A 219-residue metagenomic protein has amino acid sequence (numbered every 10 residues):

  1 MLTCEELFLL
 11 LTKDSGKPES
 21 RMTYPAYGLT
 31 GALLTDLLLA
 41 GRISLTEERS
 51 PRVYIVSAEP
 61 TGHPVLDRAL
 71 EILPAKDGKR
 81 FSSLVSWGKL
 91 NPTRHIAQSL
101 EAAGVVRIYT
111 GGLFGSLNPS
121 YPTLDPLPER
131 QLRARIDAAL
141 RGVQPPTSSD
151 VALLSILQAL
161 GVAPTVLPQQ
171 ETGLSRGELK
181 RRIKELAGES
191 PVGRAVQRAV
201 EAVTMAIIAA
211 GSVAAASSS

Functional and structural regions predicted by a protein language model:
M1-K89, H95, M205-S219: Short, amphipathic alpha-helical interface elements at domain boundaries that mediate macromolecular binding
I43, V105-V106: Short hydrophobic beta-strand motif reused across regulatory alpha/beta modules
S50, L113-F114: Residue-level "edge-of-site" marker
S57-H95, L117-L153, A159-A163: Short, amphipathic alpha-helical interaction segments positioned at domain boundaries
S99, T110-G112: Membrane-proximal, non-transmembrane interface segments of integral membrane proteins
P122-S219: Glycine-rich, aromatic-bearing surface loops/beta-hairpins
